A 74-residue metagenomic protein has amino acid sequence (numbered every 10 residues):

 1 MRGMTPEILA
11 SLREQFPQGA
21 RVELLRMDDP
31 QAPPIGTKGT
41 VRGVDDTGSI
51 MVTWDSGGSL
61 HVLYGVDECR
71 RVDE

Functional and structural regions predicted by a protein language model:
R2-E74: Basic/aromatic-rich interaction segments and small domains that mediate binding to polyanionic partners
